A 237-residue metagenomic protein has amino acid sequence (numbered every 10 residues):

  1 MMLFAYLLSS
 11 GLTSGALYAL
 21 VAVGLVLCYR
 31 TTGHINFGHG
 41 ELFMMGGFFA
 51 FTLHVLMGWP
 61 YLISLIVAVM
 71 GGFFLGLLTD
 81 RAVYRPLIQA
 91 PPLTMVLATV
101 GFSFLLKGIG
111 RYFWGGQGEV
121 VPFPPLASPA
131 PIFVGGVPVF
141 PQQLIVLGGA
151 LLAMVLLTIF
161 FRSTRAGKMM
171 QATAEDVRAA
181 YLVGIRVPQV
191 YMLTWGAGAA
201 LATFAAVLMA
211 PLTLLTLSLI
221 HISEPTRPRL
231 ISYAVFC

Functional and structural regions predicted by a protein language model:
M1-A22, F49, P60-S64, A90-M95 (+2 more regions): Membrane-interfacial amphipathic/re-entrant helices at transmembrane-helix boundaries
F4-Y6, V26-I35, T52-I63: Short, hydrophobic transmembrane alpha-helix segments
S14-G15, P138-T216: Helix-loop-helix "hairpin" substructures at the membrane interface of multi-pass membrane proteins
A16, L27-G47, Y61, Q89-M95 (+4 more regions): Short, non-helical or kinked segments that cap or interrupt transmembrane helices
Y18-A22, L42, G46, A50 (+9 more regions): Alpha-helical transmembrane segments in multi-pass membrane proteins
G58-F102, I109: Alpha-helical transmembrane segments within multi-pass membrane transporters and channels
P86-S163, V190, L214, I220: Transmembrane helix-bundle core of multi-pass membrane transporters and related energy-transducing complexes
I220-A234: Residue-level detector of conserved catalytic or cofactor/ligand-binding positions in enzyme active sites
